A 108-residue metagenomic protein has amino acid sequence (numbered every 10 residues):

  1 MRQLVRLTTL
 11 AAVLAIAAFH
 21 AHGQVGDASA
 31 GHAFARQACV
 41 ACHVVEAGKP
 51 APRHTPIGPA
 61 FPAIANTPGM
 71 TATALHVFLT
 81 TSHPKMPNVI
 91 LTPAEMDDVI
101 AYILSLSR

Functional and structural regions predicted by a protein language model:
M1-L10: Bacterial N-terminal signal peptides that target proteins for export
I16-H20: N-terminal signal peptide c-region/cleavage motif recognized by signal peptidases
V25-I57, L106-R108: Periplasmic/extracellular electron-transfer cofactor-ligation site, primarily the c-type cytochrome heme-c attachment
S29, G69, I90-A94: Soluble non-cytosolic domains of exported or imported proteins
A47-H76: Gly/Gly-Pro-rich "capping" loops immediately C-terminal to redox-active cysteine motifs in periplasmic/lumenal
A72-T80, D97-I100: An amphipathic alpha-helix signature
H83, V89-R108: C-terminal capping alpha-helices of c-type cytochrome domains
